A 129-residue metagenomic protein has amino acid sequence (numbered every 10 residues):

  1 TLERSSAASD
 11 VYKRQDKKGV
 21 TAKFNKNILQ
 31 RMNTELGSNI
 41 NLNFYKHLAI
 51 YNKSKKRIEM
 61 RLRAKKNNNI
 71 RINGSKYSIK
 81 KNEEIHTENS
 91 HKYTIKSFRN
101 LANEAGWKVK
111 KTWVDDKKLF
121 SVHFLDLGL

Functional and structural regions predicted by a protein language model:
T1, Q15-D16, D115: Acidic side chains
T1-A8, Y12: Single conserved hydrophobic/aromatic residue that forms the stacking wall/gate of nucleotide- or nucleobase-binding
D10-H91, I95, R99-A105: Substrate-binding/catalytic lobe of Class I Rossmann-like enzymes that use SAM or dcSAM, i.e., the mid-to-C-terminal
Y45, W113-D115: Proline- and acidic/polar-enriched loop/turn elements at helix boundaries
K108-T112: A short linear hydrophobic-aromatic micro-motif
D115-L129: Core SAM-dependent methyltransferase catalytic element
